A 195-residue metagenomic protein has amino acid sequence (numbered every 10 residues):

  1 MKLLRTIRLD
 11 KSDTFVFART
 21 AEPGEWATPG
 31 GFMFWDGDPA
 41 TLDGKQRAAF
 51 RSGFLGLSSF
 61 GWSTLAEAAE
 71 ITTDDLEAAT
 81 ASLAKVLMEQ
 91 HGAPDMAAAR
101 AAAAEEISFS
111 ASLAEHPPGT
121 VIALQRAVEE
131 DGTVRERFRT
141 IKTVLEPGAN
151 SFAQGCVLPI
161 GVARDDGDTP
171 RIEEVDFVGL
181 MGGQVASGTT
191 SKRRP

Functional and structural regions predicted by a protein language model:
M1-W62, Q154, L158-G179: N-terminal accessory interaction module
Q46, T72-D75, A79: Alpha-helix N-cap/loop-to-helix boundary motif
S58-S59, I71, L87: Short, flexible segments with low predicted structural confidence
W62-T73: Extended, non-catalytic structural segments that build the interaction scaffolds of large macromolecular assemblies
L76-M88, A98-R139: Amphipathic alpha-helical segments in structured regions that serve as interaction surfaces
H91-G92: A broad structural signal for alpha-helix termini and local helix breaks/kinks
E115-P195: Acidic, proline/glycine-rich low-complexity IDRs
